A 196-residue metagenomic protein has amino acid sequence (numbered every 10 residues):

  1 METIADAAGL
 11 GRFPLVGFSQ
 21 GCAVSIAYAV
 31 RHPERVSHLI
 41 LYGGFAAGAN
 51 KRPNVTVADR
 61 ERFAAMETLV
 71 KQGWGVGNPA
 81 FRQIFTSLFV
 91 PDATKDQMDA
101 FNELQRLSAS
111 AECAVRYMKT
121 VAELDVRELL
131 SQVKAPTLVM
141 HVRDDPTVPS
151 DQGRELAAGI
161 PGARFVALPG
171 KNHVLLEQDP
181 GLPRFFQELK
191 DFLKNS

Functional and structural regions predicted by a protein language model:
M1-S196: Ligand-binding pocket scaffold of soluble enzyme catalytic domains
